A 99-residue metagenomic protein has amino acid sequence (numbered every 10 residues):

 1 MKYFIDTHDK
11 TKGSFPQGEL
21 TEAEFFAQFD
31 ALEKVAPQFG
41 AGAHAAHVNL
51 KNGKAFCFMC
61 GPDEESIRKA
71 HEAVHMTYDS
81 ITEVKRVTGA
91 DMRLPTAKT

Functional and structural regions predicted by a protein language model:
M1-P37, G42-H44, N49, R86-T99: Short S/T/G/P-rich N-terminal loop/turn motif that feeds into the first structured element of a domain
K51-K54: Short acidic/glycine-enriched loop/turn segments that link adjacent beta-strands
C60-V87: An amphipathic, aromatic/His-enriched active-site/gating alpha helix that lines ligand/cofactor pockets
